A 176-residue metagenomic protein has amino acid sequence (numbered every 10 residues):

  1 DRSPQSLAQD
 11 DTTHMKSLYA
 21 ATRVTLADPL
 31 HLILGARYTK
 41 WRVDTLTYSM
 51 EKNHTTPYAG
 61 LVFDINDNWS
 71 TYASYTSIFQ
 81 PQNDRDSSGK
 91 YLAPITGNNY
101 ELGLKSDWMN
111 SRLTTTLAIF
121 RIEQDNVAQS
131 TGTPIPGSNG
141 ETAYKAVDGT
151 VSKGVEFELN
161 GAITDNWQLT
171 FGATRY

Functional and structural regions predicted by a protein language model:
D1-W69, Q80-S88, G172: Signature of Gram-negative outer-membrane beta-barrel scaffolds
Q9-M15, Y48-H54, A93-G97, W108 (+2 more regions): Transmembrane beta-barrel outer-membrane domains
T13-A21, H54-G60, G97-E101, S152-E158 (+1 more regions): Transmembrane beta-barrel architecture of outer-membrane proteins
L26, Y38, I65, S77 (+4 more regions): Short beta-strand segments enriched in hydrophobic/aromatic residues within well-folded beta-rich domains
D28-P29, K145-Y176: Gram-negative outer-membrane beta-barrel transporters
V62-S106, S111-A146: Surface-exposed extracellular loop regions of Gram-negative outer-membrane beta-barrel proteins, predominantly
